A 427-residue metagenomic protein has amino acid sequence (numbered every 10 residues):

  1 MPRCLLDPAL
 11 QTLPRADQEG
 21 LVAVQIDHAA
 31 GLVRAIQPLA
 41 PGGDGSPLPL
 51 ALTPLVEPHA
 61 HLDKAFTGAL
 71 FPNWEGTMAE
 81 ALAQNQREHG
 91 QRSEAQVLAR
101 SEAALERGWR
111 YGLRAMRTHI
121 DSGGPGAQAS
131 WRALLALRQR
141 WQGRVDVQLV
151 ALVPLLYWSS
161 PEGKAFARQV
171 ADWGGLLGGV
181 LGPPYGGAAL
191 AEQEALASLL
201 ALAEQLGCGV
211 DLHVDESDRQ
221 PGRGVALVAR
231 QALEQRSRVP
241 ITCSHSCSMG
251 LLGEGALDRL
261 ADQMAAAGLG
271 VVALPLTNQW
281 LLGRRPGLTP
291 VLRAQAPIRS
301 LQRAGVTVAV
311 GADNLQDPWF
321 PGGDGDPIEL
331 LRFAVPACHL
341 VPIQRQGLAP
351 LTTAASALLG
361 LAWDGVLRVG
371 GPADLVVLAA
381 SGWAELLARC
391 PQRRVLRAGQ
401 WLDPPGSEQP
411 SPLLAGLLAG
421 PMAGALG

Functional and structural regions predicted by a protein language model:
M1-G43, W383: N-terminal metal-binding scaffold of metallo-dependent hydrolase/deaminase domains
L48-F71, S217-D218: Di-metal (Zn2+ and/or Mg2+/Mn2+) metal-binding site signature of metallo-dependent hydrolases with the MBL/beta-CASP
L50, G68-H119, P125-R140, A165-A171: Alpha-helical scaffold segments that flank or form the walls of functional sites
A65-V97, L206, G224-T242, A267-V271 (+2 more regions): Active-site gating loops and adjacent loop-to-helix segments of metal-dependent hydrolytic enzymes
N85-A99, V150-P161, L181-L190: Active-site mouth loops of central-metabolism enzymes
A129-G143, S159-G270, G287-V310, G365: Histidine/acidic residue-rich metal-binding segments in metalloenzymes
R230-I241, L281, R293-L378: His/Asp/Glu-enriched, well-ordered alpha-helical/loop segment that forms or immediately abuts the divalent-metal
P350-T353, A357, L367-G427: C-terminal cap of metal-dependent C-N hydrolases
